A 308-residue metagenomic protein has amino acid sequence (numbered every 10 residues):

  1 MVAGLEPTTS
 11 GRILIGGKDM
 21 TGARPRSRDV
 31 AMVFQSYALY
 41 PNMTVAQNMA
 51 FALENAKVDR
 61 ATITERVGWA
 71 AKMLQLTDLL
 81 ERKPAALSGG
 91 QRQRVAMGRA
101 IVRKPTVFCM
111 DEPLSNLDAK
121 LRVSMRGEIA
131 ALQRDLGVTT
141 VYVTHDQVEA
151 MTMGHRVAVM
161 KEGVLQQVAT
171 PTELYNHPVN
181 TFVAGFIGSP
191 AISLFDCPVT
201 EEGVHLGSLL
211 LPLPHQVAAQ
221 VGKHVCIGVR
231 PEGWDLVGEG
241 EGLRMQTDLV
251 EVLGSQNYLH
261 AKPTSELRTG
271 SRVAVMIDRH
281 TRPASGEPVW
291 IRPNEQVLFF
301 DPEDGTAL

Functional and structural regions predicted by a protein language model:
A3: Helix-to-loop junction immediately C-terminal to a conserved catalytic motif
E6-P7, L14, E54: A position-specific signal in ABC ATPase nucleotide-binding domains
G11-D19: Conserved ABC transporter NBD signature motif
G22-F182: ABC ATPase nucleotide-binding domains
P171-E201: ABC transporter nucleotide-binding domain
P190-L194, V199-L308: Non-catalytic connector elements of ABC transporters
